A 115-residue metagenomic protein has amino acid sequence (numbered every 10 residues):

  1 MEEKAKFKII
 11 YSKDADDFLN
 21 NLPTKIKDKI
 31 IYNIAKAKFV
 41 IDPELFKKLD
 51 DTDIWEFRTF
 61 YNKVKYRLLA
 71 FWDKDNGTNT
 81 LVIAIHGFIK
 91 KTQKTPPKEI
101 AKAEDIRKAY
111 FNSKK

Functional and structural regions predicted by a protein language model:
M1-K65, K74-L81, I89-K115: Basic, Lys/Arg-enriched alpha-helical interface segments
I85: Conserved catalytic cores of phosphodiester-cleaving nucleases, focusing on short active-site segments
